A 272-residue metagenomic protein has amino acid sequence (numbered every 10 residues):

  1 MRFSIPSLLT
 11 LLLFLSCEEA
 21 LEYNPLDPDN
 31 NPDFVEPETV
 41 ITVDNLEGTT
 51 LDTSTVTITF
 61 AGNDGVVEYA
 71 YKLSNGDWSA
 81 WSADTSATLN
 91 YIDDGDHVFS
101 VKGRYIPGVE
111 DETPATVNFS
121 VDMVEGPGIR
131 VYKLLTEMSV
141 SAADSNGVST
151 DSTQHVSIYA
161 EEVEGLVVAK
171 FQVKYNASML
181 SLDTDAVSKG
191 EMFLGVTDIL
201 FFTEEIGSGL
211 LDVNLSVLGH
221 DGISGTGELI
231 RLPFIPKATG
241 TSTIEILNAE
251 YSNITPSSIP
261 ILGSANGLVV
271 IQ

Functional and structural regions predicted by a protein language model:
R2-T10: Sec-dependent signal peptide recognition, specifically the positively charged N-region followed immediately by
P6, E47-T49, F60, W78 (+5 more regions): Residues embedded in well-ordered secondary-structure elements
L9, D96, K133-L135: N-terminal regions of proteins, emphasizing targeting and processing segments when present
L11, V40, S86, P114-V117 (+4 more regions): N-terminal compositionally biased, intrinsically disordered segments and leader/signal-like regions
L13-S16: C-terminal motif of bacterial Sec signal peptides marking the signal peptidase cleavage site
E18-A20, D122-Q272: Acidic, low-complexity intrinsically disordered segments
E18-G126: Low-complexity, disordered linker/stalk regions enriched in Pro/Thr/Ser/Gly
